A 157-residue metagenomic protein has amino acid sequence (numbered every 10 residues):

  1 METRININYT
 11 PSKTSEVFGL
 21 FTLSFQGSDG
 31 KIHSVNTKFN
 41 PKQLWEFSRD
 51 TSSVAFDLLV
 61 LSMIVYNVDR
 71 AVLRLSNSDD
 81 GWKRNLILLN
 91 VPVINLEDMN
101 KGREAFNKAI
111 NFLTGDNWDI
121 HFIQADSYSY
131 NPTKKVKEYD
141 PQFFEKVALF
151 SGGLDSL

Functional and structural regions predicted by a protein language model:
M1-A148: RNA-binding accessory domains that recognize and position tRNA/RNA substrates
V147-L157: Conserved mid-sequence domains
